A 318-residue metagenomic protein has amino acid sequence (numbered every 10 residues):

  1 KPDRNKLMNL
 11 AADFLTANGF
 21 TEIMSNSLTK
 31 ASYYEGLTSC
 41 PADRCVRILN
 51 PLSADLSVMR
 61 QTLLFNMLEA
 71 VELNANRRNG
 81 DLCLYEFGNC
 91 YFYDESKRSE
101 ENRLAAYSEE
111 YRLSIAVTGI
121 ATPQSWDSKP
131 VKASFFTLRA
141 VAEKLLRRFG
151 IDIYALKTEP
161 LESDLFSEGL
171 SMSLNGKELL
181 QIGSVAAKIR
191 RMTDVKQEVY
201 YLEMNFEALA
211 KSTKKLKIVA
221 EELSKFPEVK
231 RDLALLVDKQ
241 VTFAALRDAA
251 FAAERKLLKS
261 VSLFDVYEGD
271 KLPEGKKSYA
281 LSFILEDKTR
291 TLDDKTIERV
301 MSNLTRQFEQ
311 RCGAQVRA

Functional and structural regions predicted by a protein language model:
K1-L82, R231, I284-K288, T296-A318: Extended, well-folded interaction surfaces typified by the phenylalanyl-tRNA synthetase beta subunit core
K6, S25, S108-E109, T122-A318: A carboxyl-terminal module marker
D13, G19, D55, N74-R78 (+4 more regions): A general structural signal for short secondary-structure junctions and capping/turn motifs
E22, K30-S32, Q61-S114, E198-K215 (+1 more regions): Conserved alpha/beta core surface patches that mediate binding of polyanionic ligands
T38-L52, N102-R103, L180-K196: Active-site loop ensemble at the mouth of alpha/beta enzyme cores that anchors a bound cofactor
P41-A42, Y93, K97, K276 (+1 more regions): Alpha-helix boundary/capping detector
L49-P51, Y85-S128, L174, S278-E286: Polyanion/phosphate-binding surface patch
